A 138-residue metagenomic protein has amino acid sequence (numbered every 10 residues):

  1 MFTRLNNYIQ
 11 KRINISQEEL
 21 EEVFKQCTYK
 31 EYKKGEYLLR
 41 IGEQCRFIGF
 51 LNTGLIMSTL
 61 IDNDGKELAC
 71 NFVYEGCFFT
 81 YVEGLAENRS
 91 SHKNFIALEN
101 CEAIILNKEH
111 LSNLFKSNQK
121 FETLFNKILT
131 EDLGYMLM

Functional and structural regions predicted by a protein language model:
M1-M138: Cytosolic regulatory regions built on CNB/CRP/Popeye-like sensor folds
